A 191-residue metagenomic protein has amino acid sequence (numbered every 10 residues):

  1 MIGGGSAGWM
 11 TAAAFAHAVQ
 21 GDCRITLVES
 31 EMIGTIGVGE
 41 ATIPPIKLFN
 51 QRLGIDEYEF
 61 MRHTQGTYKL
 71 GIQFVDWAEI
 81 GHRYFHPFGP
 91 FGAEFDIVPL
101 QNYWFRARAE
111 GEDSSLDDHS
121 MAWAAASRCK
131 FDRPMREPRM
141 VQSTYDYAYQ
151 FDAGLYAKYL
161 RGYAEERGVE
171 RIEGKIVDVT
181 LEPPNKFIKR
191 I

Functional and structural regions predicted by a protein language model:
G3-S6: Glycine-rich Rossmann-fold phosphate-binding loop(s) that bind the pyrophosphate of adenine dinucleotide cofactors
M10-A16, L53, T180: Short, well-ordered amphipathic alpha-helices
A14-G39, Y58: Glycine-rich FAD pyrophosphate-binding loop
V38-A125: Dinucleotide-binding Rossmann-like beta1-alpha1 core, especially the glycine-rich loop that anchors the ADP
W123-L155: Helix-loop-beta segment of a Rossmann-like dinucleotide-binding subdomain
E170-R190: A conserved short coil-to-beta-strand element within the FAD-binding core of flavoproteins
